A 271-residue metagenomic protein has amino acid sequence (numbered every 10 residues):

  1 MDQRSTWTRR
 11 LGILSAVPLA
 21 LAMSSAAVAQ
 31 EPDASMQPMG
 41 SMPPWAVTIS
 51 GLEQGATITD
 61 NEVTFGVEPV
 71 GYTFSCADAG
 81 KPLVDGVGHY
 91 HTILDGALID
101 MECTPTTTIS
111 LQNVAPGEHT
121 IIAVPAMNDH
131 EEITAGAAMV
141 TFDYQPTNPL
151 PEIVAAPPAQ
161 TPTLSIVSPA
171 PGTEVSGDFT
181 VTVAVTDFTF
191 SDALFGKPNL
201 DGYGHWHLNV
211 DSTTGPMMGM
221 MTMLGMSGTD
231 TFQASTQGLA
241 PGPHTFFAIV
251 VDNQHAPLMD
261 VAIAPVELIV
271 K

Functional and structural regions predicted by a protein language model:
D2-V17: Bacterial N-terminal signal peptides that target proteins for export
R4-T6, L21, A34, A234: A detector of low-complexity, intrinsically disordered, Ser/Thr/Gly/Pro/Ala-rich segments
L21, I49-E53, S212, G242: Signals and flexible motifs at protein termini associated with secretion
S24-S25: N-terminal signal peptide c-region/cleavage motif recognized by signal peptidases
A34-D60, Q145, P149-S176: Short, compositionally biased P/S/T/A/G/V-rich stretches that sit at domain boundaries
M36, G40-M42, T64-N148, G172 (+2 more regions): Long, low-complexity serine/threonine/glycine- and acidic-rich segments characteristic of extracellular
